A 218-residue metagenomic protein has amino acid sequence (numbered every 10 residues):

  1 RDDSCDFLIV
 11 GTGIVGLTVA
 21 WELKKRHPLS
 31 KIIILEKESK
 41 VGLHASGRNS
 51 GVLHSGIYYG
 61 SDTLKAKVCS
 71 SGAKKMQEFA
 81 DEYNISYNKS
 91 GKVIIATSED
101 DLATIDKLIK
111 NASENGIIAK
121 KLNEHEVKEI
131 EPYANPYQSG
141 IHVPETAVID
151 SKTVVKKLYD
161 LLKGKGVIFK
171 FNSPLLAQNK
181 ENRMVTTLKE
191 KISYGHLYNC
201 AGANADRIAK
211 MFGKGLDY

Functional and structural regions predicted by a protein language model:
D2-V15, I33: Beta1/beta-strand and adjacent pyrophosphate-binding region of the FAD-binding site in flavoprotein oxidoreductases
V15, K40, N204: Conserved Rossmann-like nucleotide-cofactor binding loop
A20, K24, L161: Gly/Ala-rich phosphate-binding loop of Rossmann-like dinucleotide-binding domains, activating on the conserved
K24-R48: Glycine-rich FAD pyrophosphate-binding loop
E36, K89, N123-E124, F169-S173: Short loop/edge segments at beta-strand edges and connector loops that shape dinucleotide/nucleotide cofactor-binding
G51-I130, Y137: Dinucleotide-binding Rossmann-like beta1-alpha1 core, especially the glycine-rich loop that anchors the ADP
I141-H196, C200-R207: Helical element adjacent to the flavin cofactor pocket in flavoenzyme catalytic cores
I208-Y218: Glycine-rich beta-alpha-beta "Rossmann" dinucleotide-binding loop(s) and their flanking helix/strand
